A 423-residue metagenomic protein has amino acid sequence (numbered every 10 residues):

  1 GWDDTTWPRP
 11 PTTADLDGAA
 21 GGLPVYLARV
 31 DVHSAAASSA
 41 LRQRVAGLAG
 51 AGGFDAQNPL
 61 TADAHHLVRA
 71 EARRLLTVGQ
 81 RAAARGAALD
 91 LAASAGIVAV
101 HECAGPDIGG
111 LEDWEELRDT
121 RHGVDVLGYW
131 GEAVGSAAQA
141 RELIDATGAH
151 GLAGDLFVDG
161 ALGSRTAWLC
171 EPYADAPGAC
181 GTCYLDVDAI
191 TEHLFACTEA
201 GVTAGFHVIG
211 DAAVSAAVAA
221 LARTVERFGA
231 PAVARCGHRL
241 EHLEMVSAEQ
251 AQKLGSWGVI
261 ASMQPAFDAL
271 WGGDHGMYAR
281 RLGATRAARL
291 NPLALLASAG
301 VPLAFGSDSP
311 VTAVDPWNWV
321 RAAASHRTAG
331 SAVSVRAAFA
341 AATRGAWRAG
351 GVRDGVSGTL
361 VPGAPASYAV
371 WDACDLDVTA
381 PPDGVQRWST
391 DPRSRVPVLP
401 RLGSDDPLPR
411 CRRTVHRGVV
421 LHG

Functional and structural regions predicted by a protein language model:
G1-A138, G163-A196, A200-A213, G237 (+3 more regions): Divalent metal-binding segments
S39, G110-D113, V214-A222, W271-Y278 (+2 more regions): Histidine/acidic-residue-rich catalytic or RNA/ligand-binding cores of hydrolases and nuclease-related proteins
R81, R85-S94, V98-A99, S298 (+2 more regions): Active-site microenvironment of metallo-dependent hydrolases
R121-D155, G237-E244, A248, G276-V301: Phosphate/diphosphate-binding loops
T147-H150, A222, L254-S262, A299-P302 (+1 more regions): Glycine-enriched alpha-helix->loop->beta-strand junction motifs that scaffold or abut catalytic
G148-T166, V259-A269: Non-cysteine beta-strand/loop elements that form the S-adenosyl-L-methionine
C170-A174, I260-L296, T312-A323: Flexible glycine/proline-rich, aromatic-decorated loop/lid segments
C183-R223, A349-D372: Long hydrophobic segments that form regular secondary structure
